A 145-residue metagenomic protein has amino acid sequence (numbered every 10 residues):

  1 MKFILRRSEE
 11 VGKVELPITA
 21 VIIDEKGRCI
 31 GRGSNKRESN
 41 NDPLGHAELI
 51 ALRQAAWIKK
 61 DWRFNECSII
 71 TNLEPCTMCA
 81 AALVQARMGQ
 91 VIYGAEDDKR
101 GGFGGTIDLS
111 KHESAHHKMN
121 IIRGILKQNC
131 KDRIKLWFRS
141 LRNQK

Functional and structural regions predicted by a protein language model:
M1-E15, C29, P75-K145: Zinc-dependent deaminase
L5, L49-R53: Predominant activation on well-ordered alpha-helical scaffold segments within soluble catalytic domains
I18, N65-C67, M119: Residue-level recognition of the N-termini of beta-strands and the immediately preceding loop/turn
I18-G27: Short beta-strand scaffold segments in enzyme catalytic cores
G31-G33: Short hydrophobic alpha-helix segments
S39-I50: A short, polar/charged loop-to-alpha-helix boundary motif
L44, R53-A86: Helix-adjacent hinge/juxtasegments
